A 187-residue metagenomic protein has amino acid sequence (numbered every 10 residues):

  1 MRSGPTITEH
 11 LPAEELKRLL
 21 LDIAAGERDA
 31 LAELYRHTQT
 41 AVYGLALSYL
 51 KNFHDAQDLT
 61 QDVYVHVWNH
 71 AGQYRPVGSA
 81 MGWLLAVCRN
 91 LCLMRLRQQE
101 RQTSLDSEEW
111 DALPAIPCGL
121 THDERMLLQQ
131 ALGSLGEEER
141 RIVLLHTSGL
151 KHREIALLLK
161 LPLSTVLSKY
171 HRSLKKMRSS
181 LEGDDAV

Functional and structural regions predicted by a protein language model:
R2-L11, A24-E33, Y43-D62, L163 (+1 more regions): Short, charged helix-capping/linker segments at alpha-helix termini
R2-P5, P12-L16, M94, E100-R125 (+1 more regions): Internal acidic/polar
R18-D22, L127-L135: Short amphipathic alpha-helical boundary/capping segments
G44, D58-V65, N69, G78-N90: Structural recognition of an alpha-helix C-terminal capping motif at a helix-to-coil junction
N69-P76, L85-D106, T121: Arg/Lys-rich amphipathic alpha helix in sigma70-family domain 2
R89, L93, R153, L159-D185: DNA-recognition helix of helix-turn-helix
H122, L132-E139: Short helix-coil-helix linker/hinge
I142-V143: A short pre-motif secondary-structure segment
